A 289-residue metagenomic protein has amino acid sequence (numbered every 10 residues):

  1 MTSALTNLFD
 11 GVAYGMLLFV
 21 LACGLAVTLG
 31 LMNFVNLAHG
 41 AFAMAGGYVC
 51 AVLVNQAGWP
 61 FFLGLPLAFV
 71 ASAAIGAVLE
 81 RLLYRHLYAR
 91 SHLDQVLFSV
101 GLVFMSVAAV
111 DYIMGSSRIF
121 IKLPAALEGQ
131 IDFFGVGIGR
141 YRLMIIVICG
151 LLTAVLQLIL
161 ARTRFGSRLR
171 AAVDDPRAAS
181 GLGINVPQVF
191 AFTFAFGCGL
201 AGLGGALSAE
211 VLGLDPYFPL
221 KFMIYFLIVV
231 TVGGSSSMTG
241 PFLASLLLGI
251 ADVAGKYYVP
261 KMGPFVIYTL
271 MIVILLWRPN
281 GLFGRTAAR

Functional and structural regions predicted by a protein language model:
M1-L21, V49, F61-G64, R90-Q95 (+4 more regions): Membrane-interfacial amphipathic/re-entrant helices at transmembrane-helix boundaries
T2-L17, I138, I159-R164, F190-G233 (+1 more regions): Inter-helical junctions in multi-pass inner-membrane proteins, predominant in energy-converting antiporter-like
F9, L31-V78, L82: Membrane-embedded helix boundary and interhelical linker motif in transport proteins
L25-G46, F61, A89-Q95, F165-R168 (+6 more regions): Short, non-helical or kinked segments that cap or interrupt transmembrane helices
G58-V103, A109, L243-A244, L248 (+1 more regions): Alpha-helical transmembrane segments within multi-pass membrane transporters and channels
L82, I113, R177-Q188, V259-R289: Cytosolic-side transmembrane-helix boundaries in multi-pass membrane proteins
L87, H92-R162, V189, K261 (+2 more regions): Transmembrane helix-bundle core of multi-pass membrane transporters and related energy-transducing complexes
F133, G137-L214, M238-L243: Helix-loop-helix "hairpin" substructures at the membrane interface of multi-pass membrane proteins
